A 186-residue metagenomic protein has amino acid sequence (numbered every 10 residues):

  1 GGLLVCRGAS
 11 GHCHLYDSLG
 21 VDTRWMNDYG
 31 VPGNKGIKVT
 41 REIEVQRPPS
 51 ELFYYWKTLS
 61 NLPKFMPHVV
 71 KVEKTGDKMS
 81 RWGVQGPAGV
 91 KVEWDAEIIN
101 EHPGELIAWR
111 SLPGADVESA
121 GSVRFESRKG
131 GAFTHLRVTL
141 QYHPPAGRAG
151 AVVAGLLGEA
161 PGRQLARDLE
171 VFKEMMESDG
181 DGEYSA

Functional and structural regions predicted by a protein language model:
R7-M79, G83-P87, V171, M175-E183: Hydrophobic ligand-binding cavity/cleft-lining segments
H14, K64, H68-K71, K91-E93 (+2 more regions): Residue-level preference for alpha-helix termini and adjacent loops
Y54, K64, V90-K91, V117 (+1 more regions): Secondary-structure boundary/capping motif
S60, E73-A120, K129, H135 (+1 more regions): Glycine-rich portal/gate segments that line the openings of hydrophobic small-molecule binding cavities
R110-L169, E174, S178, E183-S185: Beta-strand/loop substructures that line and gate deep hydrophobic ligand-binding cavities in soluble
